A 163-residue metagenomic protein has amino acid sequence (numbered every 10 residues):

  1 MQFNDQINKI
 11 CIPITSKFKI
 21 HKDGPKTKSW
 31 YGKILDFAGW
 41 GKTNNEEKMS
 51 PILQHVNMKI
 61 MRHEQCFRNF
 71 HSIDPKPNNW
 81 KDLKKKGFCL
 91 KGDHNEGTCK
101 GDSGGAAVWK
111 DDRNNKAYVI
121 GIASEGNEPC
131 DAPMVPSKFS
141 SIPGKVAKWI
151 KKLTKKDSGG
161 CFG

Functional and structural regions predicted by a protein language model:
M1-G163: Extracellular "complement/coagulation-type" protease architecture
